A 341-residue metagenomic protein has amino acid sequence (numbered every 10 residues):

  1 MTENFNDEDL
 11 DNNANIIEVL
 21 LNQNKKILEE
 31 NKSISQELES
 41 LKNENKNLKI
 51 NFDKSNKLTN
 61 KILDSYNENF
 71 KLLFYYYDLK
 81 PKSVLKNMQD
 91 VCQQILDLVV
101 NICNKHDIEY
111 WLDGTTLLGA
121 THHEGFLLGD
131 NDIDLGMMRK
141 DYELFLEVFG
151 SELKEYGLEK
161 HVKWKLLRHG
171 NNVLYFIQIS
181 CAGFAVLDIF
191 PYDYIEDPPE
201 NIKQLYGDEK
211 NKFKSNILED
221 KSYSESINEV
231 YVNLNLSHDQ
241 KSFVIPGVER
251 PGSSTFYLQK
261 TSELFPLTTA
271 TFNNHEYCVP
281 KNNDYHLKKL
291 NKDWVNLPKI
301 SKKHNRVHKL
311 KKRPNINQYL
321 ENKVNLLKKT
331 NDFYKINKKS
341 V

Functional and structural regions predicted by a protein language model:
M1-N43: Acidic, low-complexity intrinsically disordered segments
I16-L21, K26-I27, E37, H106 (+2 more regions): Generic alpha-helical hydrophobic packing signal
L20-L21, N31-L41, N45-L112: Helical scaffold of the NTase/Pol beta-like nucleotidyltransferase catalytic core
E68-L73, T116-T121, D239, T255-K260: Short hydrophobic/aromatic-rich motifs at helix boundaries and adjacent loops
K80-N104, F149-G207, N216-L290, L297-V341: Conserved catalytic core of two-metal-ion nucleotidyltransferases
V100-I133, M137-Y142: Active-site nucleotide-donor binding segment shared across nucleotidyl transfer reactions
E109, D293-V295: Short coil/loop linkers at secondary-structure junctions
E143-E147: Short, conserved charged micro-motifs
